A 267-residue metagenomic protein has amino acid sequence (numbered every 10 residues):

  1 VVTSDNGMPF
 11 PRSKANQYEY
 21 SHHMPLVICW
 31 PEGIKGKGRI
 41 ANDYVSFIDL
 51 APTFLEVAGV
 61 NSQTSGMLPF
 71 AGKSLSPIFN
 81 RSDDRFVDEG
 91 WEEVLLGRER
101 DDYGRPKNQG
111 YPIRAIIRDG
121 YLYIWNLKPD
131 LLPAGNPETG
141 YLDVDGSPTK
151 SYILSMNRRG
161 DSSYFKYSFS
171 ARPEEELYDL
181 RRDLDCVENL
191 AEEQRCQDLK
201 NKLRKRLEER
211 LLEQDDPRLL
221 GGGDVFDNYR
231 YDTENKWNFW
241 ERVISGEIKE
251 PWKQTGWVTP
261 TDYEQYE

Functional and structural regions predicted by a protein language model:
V1-S4, P25-I28, L50-L55, E176-D183: Beta-strand elements within well-structured catalytic alpha/beta cores of enzymes that handle phosphate/sulfate esters
V2-T3, P11-S13: Active-site and adjacent substrate-binding regions of carbohydrate-active enzymes
N6-P9, G33-I34, D101-D102, P129-D130: Solvent-exposed loop/turn segments at secondary-structure junctions within structured extracellular/periplasmic domains
R12-E92, E188: Substrate-binding rim/cap in mid-to-C-terminal beta-strand-loop elements of soluble/periplasmic
H23, R158-E175, L180-R182, C186 (+1 more regions): Long, internal low-complexity/basic segments
P31, V57-S62, F79-F86, G120 (+4 more regions): A generic secondary-structure signal for well-formed alpha-helical elements
V60-E176, Q254: C-terminal cap/loop subdomain of S1 sulfatases and analogous C-terminal strand-loop tails that border
